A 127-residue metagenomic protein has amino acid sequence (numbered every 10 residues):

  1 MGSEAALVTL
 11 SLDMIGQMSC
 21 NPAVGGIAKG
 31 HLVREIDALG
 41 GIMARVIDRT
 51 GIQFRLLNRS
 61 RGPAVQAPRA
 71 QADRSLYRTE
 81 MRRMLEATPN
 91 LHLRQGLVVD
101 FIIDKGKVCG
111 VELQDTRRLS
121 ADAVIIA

Functional and structural regions predicted by a protein language model:
M1-K107, D115, A121, A127: Conserved N-terminal/central alpha/beta ligand/cofactor-binding core
